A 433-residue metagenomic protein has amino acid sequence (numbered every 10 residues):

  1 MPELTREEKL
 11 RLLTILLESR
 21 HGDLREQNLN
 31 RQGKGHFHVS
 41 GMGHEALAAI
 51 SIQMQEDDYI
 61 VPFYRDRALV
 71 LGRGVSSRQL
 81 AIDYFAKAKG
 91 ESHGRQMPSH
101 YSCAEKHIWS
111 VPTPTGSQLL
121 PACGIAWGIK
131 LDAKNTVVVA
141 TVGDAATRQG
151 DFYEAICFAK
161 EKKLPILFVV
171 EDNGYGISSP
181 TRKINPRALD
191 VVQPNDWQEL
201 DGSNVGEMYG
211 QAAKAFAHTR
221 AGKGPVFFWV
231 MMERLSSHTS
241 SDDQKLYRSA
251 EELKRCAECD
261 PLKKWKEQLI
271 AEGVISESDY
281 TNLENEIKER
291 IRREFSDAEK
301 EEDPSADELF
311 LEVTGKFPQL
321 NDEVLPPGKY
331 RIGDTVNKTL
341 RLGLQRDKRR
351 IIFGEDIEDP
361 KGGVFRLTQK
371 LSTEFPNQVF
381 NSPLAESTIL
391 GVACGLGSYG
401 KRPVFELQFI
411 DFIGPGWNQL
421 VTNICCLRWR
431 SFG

Functional and structural regions predicted by a protein language model:
M1-A49, Q53-M54, V230-M231, L235-F375 (+1 more regions): Conserved acidic/glycine
H21-K162, P180-R187, P194, R349 (+1 more regions): Cofactor-binding active-site loop characterized by glycine-rich and histidine/acidic residues
F37-H44, Y64, Y101-L119, G143 (+5 more regions): Active-site nucleophile and cofactor-binding loops and adjacent substrate-binding regions of central metabolic enzymes
A68, N173-I177, R234-S236, E386-I389 (+1 more regions): Short gly/pro/ser/thr-enriched loop/turn and capping motifs at secondary-structure boundaries
L71-V75, G150-E154, I177-K183, G210 (+6 more regions): Short acidic, glycine/serine/threonine-rich loops at helix termini
D83-S92, K160-V170, V379-N381, I424-G433: A glycine-rich helix N-cap at a beta->alpha junction
K87, G174, R182-K183, M232-R234 (+4 more regions): Short glycine-enriched loops at secondary-structure junctions
H107-R292, K300: Glycine-rich ThDP/TPP pyrophosphate-binding loop and its adjacent helix/strand module within ThDP-dependent enzymes
